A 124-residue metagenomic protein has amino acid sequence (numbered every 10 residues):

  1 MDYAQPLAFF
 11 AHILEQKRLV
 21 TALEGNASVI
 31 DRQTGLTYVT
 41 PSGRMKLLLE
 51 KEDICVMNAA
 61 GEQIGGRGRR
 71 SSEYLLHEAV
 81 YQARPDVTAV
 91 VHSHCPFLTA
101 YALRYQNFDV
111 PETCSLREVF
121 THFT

Functional and structural regions predicted by a protein language model:
M1-T124: Glycine-rich flexible loops
